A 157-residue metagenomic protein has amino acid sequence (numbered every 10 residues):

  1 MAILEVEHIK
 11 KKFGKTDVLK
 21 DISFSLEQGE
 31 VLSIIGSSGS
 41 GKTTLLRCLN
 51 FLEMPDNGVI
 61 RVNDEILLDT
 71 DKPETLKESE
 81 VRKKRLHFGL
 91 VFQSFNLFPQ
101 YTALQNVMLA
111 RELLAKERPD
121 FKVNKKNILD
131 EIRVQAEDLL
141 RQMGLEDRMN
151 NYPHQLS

Functional and structural regions predicted by a protein language model:
T16-D17, R82, D147: Short coil-to-beta microelement around the adenine-binding A-loop and adjacent beta1/P-loop entry of ABC ATPase
S33, R82-F95: ABC nucleotide-binding domain signature
I35-S37: The feature captures the beta-strand-to-loop junction immediately N-terminal to the Walker
N50: Helix-to-loop junction immediately C-terminal to a conserved catalytic motif
E65-D71, M108, E112-R148: Conserved ABC ATPase "signature" region
N151-S157: Conserved ABC ATPase signature
